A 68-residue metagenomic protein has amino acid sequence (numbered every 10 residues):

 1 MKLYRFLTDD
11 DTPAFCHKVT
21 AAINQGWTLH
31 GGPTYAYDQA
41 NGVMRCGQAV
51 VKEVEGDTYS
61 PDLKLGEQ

Functional and structural regions predicted by a protein language model:
M1-Q68: Terminus-proximal functional modules
